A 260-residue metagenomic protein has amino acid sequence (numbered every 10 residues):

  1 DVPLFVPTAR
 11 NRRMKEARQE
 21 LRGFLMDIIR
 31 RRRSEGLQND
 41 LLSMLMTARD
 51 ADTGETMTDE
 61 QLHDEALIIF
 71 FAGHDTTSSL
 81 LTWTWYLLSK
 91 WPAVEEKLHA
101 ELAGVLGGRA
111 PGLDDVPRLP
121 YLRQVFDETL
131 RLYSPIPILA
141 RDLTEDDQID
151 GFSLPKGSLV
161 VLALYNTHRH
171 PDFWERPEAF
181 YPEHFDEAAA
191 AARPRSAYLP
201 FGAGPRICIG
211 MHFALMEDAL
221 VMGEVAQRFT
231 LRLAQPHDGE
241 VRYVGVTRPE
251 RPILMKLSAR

Functional and structural regions predicted by a protein language model:
D1-E55, D59: Cytochrome P450 catalytic core segment centered on helix I
G23, D27, R109-D150: Conserved cytochrome P450 K-helix E-x-x-R motif and the immediately C-terminal K′/meander segment
S43, L162-A190: Conserved cytochrome P450 K-helix/beta-meander segment immediately N-terminal to the heme-binding cysteine loop
T76-E101, M211-F229: Cytochrome P450 catalytic-core helices
A103-P111, I207, H212-R260: Cytochrome P450 proximal C-terminal region
